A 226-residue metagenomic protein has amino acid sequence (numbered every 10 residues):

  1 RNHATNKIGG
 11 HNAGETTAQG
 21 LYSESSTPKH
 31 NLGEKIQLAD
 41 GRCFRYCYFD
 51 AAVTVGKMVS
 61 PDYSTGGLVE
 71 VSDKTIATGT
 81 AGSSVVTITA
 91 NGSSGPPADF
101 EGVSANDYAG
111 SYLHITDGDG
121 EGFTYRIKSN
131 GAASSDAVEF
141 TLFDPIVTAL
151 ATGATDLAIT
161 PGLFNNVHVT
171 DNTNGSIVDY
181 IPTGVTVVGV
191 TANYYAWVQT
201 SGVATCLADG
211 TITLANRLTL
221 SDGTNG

Functional and structural regions predicted by a protein language model:
R1-P96, V103-A105, D119-G226: Extracellular receptor-binding modules and their adjoining Ser/Thr/Gly/Asp/Asn-rich linkers
G110-D117, L218: Short conserved beta-strand and strand-loop elements enriched in small hydrophobics with frequent Asp/Gly
